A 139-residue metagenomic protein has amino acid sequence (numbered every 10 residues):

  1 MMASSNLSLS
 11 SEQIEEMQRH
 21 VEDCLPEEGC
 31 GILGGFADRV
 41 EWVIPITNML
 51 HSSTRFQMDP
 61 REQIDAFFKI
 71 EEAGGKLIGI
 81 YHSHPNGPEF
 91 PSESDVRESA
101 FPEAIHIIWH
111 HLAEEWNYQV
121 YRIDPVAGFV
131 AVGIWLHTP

Functional and structural regions predicted by a protein language model:
M1-L77, N86-P139: Conserved beta-strand-loop surface patch within small alpha/beta domains used for substrate/adaptor or ligand engagement
I80: Conserved, mostly hydrophobic/aromatic
S83: Short, well-ordered beta-to-alpha junction loops that form the rim of enzyme active sites and present histidine/acidic
